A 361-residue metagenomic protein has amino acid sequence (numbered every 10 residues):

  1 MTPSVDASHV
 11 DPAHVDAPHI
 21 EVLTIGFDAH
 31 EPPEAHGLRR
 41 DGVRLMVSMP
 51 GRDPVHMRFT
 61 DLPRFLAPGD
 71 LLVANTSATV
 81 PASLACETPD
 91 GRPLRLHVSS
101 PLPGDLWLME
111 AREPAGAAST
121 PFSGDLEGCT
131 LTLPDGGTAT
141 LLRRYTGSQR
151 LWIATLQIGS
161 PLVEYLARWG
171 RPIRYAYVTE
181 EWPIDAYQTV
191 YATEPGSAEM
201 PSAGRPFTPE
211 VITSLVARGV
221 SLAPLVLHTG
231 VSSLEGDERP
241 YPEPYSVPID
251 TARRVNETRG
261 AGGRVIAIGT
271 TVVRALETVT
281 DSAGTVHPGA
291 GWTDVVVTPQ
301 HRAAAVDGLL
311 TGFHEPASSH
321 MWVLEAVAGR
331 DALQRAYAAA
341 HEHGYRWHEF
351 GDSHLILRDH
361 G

Functional and structural regions predicted by a protein language model:
M1-G361: A cross-family signal for N-terminal binding/gating loops and helix N-caps that shape access to the active site
